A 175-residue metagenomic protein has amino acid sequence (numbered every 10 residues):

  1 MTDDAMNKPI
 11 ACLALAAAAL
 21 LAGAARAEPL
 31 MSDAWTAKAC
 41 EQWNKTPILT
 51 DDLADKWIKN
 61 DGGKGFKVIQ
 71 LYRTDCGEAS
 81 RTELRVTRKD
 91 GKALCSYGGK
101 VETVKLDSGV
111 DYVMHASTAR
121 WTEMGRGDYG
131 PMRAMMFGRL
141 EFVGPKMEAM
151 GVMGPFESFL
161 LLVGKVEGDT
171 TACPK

Functional and structural regions predicted by a protein language model:
T2-D3, A54: Intrinsically disordered, low-complexity Ser/Thr- and Pro-rich stretches
D3-L13: Bacterial N-terminal signal peptides that target proteins for export
D4, A22-R26: Signals and flexible motifs at protein termini associated with secretion
C12-A22: Bacterial N-terminal signal peptides
A27-K175: Feature captures hydrophobic
